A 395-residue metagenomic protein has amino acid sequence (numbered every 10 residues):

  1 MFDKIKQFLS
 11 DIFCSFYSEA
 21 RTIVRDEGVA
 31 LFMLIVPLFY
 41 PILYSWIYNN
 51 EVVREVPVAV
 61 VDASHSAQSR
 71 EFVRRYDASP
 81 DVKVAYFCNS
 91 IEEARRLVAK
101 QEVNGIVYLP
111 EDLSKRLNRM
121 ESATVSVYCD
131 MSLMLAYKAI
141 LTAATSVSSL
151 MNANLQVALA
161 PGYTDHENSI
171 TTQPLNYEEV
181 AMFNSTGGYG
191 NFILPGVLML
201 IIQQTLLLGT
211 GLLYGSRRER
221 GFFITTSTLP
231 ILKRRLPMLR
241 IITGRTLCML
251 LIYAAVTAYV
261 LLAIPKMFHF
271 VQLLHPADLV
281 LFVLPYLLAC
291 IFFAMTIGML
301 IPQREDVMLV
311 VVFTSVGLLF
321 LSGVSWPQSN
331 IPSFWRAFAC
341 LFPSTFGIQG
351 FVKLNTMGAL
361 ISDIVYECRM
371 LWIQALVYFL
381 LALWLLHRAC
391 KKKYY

Functional and structural regions predicted by a protein language model:
M1-N191, D363, Y395: Extracytoplasmic/periplasmic domains immediately adjacent to an N-terminal transmembrane anchor in multi-pass membrane
D3-I5, M134-S148, T186-L198, E219-L232 (+3 more regions): Hydrophobic alpha-helical transmembrane segments
K6, Y17, L213-L229, M370-Y395: Junction motif at the cytosolic side of a transmembrane helix
L9, F13-Y17, N191, R234-L247 (+5 more regions): Alpha-helical membrane-protein architecture signal
E27-G28, L239, E305: Residues that define the loop-to-transmembrane-helix transition and helix capping in multi-pass membrane transporters
F32-M33, P195, T243-G244, V307-V310: Hydrophobic core positions of alpha-helical segments in small-molecule transporters and transporter systems
F39-I42, V180-I264: Hydrophobic alpha-helical transmembrane segments of multi-pass membrane transport proteins
L43-Y44, H65, Y86, L251 (+2 more regions): Membrane-spanning alpha-helical segments of multipass transporters and channels
